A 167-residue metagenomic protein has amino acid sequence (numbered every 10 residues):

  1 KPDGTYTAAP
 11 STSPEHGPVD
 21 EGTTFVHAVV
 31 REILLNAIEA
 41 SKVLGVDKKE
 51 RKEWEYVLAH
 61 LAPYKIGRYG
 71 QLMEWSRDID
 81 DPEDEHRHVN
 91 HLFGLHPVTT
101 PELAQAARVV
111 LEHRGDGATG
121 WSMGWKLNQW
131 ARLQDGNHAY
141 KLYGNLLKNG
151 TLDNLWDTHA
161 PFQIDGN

Functional and structural regions predicted by a protein language model:
P2-P14, L146: Primarily short, surface-exposed interaction patches in extracytoplasmic proteins
A9-F25: Aromatic- and carboxylate-enriched substrate-binding clefts and catalytic-loop regions of carbohydrate-active enzymes
T24-N167: Active-site core of glycosidic bond-cleaving carbohydrate-active enzymes
